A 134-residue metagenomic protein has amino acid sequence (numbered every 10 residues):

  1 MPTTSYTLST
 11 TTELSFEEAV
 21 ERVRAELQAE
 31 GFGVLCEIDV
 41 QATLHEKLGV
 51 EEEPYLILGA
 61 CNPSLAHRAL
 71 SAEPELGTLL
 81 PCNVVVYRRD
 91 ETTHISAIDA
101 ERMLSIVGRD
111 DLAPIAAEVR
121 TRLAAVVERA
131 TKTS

Functional and structural regions predicted by a protein language model:
M1-E30, E128: Terminal, regulation- and interaction-focused segments at domain boundaries
E13-S15, C61, Y87, I98: Solvent-exposed residues in well-ordered beta-strands and their adjoining turns, especially edge/terminal strands
E21-R22, D39, E118, R122: Short Gly/charged-rich anion-binding patches and loops
R24-A25, C36-I38, K132: N- and C-terminal low-complexity/disordered segments
G33-V86: Compact, glycine-rich, soluble single-domain proteins
N83-R109: Beta-strand/loop substructures that line and gate deep hydrophobic ligand-binding cavities in soluble
I106-S134: Well-ordered alpha/beta subsegment
